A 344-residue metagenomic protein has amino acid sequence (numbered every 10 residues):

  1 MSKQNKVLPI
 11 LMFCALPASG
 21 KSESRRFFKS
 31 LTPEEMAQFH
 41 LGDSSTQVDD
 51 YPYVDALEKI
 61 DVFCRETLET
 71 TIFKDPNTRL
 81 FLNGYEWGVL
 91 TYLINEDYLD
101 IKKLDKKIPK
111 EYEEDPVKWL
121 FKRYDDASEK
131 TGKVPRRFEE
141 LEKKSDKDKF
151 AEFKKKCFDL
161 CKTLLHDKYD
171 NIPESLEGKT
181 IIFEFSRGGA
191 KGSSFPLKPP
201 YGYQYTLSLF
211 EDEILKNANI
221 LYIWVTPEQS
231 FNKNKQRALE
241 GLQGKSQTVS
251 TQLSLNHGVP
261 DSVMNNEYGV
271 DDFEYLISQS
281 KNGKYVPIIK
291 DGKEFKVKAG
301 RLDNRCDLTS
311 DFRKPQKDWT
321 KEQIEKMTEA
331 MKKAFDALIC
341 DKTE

Functional and structural regions predicted by a protein language model:
M1-E344: Glycine-rich phosphate-binding loop of ATP-dependent small-molecule kinases
